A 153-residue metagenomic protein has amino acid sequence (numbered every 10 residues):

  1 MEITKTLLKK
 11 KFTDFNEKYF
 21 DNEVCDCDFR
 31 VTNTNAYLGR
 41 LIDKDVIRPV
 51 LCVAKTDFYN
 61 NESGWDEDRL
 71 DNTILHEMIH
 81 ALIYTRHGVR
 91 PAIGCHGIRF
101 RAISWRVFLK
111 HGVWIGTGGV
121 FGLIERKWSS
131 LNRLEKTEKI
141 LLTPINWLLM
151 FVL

Functional and structural regions predicted by a protein language model:
E2-R69, T85-L153: Metalloprotease/metallohydrolase-associated module, dominated by Zn2+-dependent proteases
N72-T85: Active-site recognition of the HExxH zinc-binding catalytic motif
